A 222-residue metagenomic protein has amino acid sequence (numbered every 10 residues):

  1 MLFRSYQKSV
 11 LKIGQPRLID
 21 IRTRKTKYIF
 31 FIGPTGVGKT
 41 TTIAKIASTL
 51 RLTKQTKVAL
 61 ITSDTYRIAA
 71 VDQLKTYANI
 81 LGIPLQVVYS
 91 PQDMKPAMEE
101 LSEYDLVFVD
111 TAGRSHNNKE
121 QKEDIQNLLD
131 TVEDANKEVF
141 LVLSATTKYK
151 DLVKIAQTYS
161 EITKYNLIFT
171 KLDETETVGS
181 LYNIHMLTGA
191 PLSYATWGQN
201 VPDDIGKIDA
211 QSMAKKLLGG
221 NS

Functional and structural regions predicted by a protein language model:
M1-V58, T62-T65, T76-Y77, L81-I83 (+1 more regions): Primarily NTPase-proximal linker/entry elements flanking Walker-type ATP/GTP-binding cores
F3-G33, V37, S90, E100-D105 (+4 more regions): C-terminal-of-GTPase-core extension/linker across diverse P-loop GTPases
T23, R51-K54, A78-L81, E99-Y104 (+2 more regions): Conserved catalytic network of the ASCE P-loop NTPase/AAA+ motor domain
T56-A59, E99-F108, Q121-T146: Inter-motif core of Ras-like GTPase G domains
K57-A59, V109, D134-L143, S160-Y182 (+2 more regions): Conserved beta-strand/loop subsegment of P-loop NTPase cores
Y66-I68, S90-M94, K148: Short acidic loop-to-helix transition motifs that present clustered carboxylates
V71, H116-K122, D151-V153, V178-S180: Conserved ATPase-coupling elements of RecA-like P-loop NTPase cores
A78-G113: Conserved nucleotide-sensing/catalytic segment adjacent to the nucleotide-binding pocket in NTP-handling enzymes
